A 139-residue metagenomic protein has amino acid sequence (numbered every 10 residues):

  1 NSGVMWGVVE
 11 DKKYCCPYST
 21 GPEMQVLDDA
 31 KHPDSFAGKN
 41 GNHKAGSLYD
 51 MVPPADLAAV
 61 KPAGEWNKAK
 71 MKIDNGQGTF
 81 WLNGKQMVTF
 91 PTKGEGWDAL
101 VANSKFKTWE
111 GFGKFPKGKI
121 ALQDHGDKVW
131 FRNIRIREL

Functional and structural regions predicted by a protein language model:
N1-L139: Carbohydrate-interacting regions of secretory-pathway proteins
